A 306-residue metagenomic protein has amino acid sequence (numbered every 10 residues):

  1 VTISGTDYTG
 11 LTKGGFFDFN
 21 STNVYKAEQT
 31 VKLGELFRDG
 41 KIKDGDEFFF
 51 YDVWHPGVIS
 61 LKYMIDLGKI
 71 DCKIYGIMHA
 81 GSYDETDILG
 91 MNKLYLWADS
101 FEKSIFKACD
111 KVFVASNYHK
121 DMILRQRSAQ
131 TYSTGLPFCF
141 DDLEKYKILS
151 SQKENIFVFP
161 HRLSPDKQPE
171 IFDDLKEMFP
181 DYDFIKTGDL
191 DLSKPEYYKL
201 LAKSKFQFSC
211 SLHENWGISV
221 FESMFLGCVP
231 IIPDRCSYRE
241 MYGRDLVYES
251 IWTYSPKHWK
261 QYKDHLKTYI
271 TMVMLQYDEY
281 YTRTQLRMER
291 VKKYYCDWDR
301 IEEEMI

Functional and structural regions predicted by a protein language model:
V1-S60: N-terminal pre-catalytic "stem/leader" segment of glycosyltransferase-like enzymes
E47-W54, D66-I88: Active-site proximal beta-strand in glycosyltransferases
M91-V112: Membrane-proximal helix-turn-helix segments that form the acceptor-binding/catalytic region of lipid-linked
K107-Y146: Donor nucleotide-sugar binding/catalytic pocket of nucleotide-sugar-dependent glycosyltransferases
F138, D142-E177: Conserved donor-binding/catalytic core segment of Leloir-type glycosyltransferases
I148, T253-I306: A charged, aromatic-enriched C-terminal amphipathic alpha-helix characteristic of glycosyltransferases across folds
L212: Aromatic "clamp/platform" in nucleotide-sugar-dependent glycosyltransferases that forms part of the donor/acceptor
V229-I232, R239: Short hydrophobic beta-strand element within catalytic cores of glycosyltransferases and related nucleotide-activated
